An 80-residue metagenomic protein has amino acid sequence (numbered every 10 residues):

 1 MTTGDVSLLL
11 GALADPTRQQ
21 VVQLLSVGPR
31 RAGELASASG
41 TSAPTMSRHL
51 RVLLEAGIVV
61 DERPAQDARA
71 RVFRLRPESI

Functional and structural regions predicted by a protein language model:
G4-T45, Q66-I80: N-terminal helix-turn-helix DNA-binding core of bacterial DNA-binding proteins
S37, L54-E55: Alpha-helical residues within the helix-turn-helix
T45-M46, E55-A56: Short, intrinsically disordered/low-complexity patches at protein termini and at juxtamembrane boundaries
L50-R51: Short, hydrophobic-biased segments on the C-terminal half of alpha helices that form "recognition helices"
E62-P64: Short beta-strand micro-motifs enriched in acidic
